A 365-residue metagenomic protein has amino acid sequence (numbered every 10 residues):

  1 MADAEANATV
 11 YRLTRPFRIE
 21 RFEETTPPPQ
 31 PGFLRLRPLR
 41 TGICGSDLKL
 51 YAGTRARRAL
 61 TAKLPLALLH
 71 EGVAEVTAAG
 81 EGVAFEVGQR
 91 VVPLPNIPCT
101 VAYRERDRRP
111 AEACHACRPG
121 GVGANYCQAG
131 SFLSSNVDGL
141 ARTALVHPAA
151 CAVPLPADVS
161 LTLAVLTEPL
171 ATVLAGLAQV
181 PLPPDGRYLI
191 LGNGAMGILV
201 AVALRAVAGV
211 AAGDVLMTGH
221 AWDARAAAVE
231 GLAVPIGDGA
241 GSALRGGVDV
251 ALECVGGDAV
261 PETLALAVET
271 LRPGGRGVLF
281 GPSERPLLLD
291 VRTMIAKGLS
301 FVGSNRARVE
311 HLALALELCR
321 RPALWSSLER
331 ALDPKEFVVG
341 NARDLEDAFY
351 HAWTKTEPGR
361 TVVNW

Functional and structural regions predicted by a protein language model:
M1-A6, A265, V309-W365: C-terminal hydrophobic helical "lid"/dimerization subdomain of Rossmann-like NAD(P)H-dependent oxidoreductases
P27-T41, A56-H115, P156-D158: Glycine-rich beta-strand-centered segment in the early N-terminal region that forms part of a ligand/cofactor-binding
G42, G80, N96, V255-A259 (+1 more regions): Short glycine-/small-residue-rich Rossmann-like dinucleotide-binding loops
E71-V73, Q89-R90, A116, A144 (+3 more regions): Residue-level marker of beta-strand positions
G88, A150, P156-G241: Mid-domain Rossmann-like dinucleotide-binding core that forms the NAD(H)/NADP(H) cofactor-binding site
P98-Y188: NAD(P)H dinucleotide-binding glycine-rich loop of Rossmann-like/cofactor-binding domains, especially the beta1-alpha1
V180, R205-G213, E230-S300: Glycine-rich cofactor phosphate-binding loops and adjacent beta1-alpha1 units of small-molecule cofactor enzyme domains
